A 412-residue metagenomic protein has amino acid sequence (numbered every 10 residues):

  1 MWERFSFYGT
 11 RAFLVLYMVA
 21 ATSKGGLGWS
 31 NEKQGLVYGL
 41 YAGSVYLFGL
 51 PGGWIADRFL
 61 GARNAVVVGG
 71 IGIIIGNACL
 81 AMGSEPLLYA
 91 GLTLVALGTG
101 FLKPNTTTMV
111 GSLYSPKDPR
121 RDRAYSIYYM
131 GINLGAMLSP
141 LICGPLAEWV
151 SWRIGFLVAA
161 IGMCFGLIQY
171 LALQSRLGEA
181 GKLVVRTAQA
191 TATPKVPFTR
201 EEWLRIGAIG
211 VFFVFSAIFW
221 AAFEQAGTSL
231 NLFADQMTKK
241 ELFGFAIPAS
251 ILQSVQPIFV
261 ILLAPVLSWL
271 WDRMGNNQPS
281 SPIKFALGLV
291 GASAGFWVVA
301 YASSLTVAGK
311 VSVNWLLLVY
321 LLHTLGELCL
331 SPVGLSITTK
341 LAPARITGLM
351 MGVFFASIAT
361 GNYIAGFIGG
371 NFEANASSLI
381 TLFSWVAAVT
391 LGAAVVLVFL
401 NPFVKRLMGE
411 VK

Functional and structural regions predicted by a protein language model:
A12-K33, A226-S250: Short amphipathic helix-loop junctions that connect adjacent transmembrane helices in Major Facilitator Superfamily/SLC
G35-A56, S254-L267: Central cavity-lining transmembrane alpha-helices of secondary-active solute carriers, predominantly the Major
V45, R120-E148, G155, A160-G166 (+2 more regions): Glycine-rich segments within core transmembrane alpha-helices of 12-TM secondary carriers
F48-M82: Conserved MFS/SLC helix-loop-helix module at the cytosolic interface between two early adjacent transmembrane helices
I71-Y89, V290-A308: C-terminal ends and interior cores of transmembrane alpha-helices in multi-pass membrane transporters/permeases
G76, L87-L102, A308-C329: Hydrophobic core of transmembrane alpha-helices in multi-pass small-molecule transporters, especially MFS/SLC-type
P116-K117, C143-F245, L267, W271-N277 (+1 more regions): Intracellular loop-helix junctions on the cytosolic face of multi-pass helical membrane proteins
A172, F245-G275, G288-F296: Transmembrane alpha-helices of Major Facilitator/SLC transporters
